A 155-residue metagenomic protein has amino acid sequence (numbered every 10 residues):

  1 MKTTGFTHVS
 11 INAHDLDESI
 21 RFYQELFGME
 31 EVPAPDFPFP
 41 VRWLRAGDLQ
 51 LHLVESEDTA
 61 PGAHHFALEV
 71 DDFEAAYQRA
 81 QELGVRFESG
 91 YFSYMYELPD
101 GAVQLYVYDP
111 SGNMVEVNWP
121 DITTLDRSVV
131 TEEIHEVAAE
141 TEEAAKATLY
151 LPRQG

Functional and structural regions predicted by a protein language model:
F6-H8, A63-H65: Eukaryotic phosphotyrosine signaling hubs
S10, E30-P35, F92-Y96, W119-T124: Conserved catalytic-core motifs of GNAT/GCN5-like acyltransferases
S10-Q50: Core segments of cupin and vicinal oxygen chelate
L16, F66-M114, I122-L125, T141-G155: Vicinal oxygen chelate
F37-P40, A60-G62, L98-A102: Short acidic/glycine-enriched loop/turn segments that link adjacent beta-strands
G47-Q50, D58-A60, D71-A75: Short, charged/polar surface micro-motifs in flexible loops or helix N-caps
V129-A138: Short, compositionally biased
